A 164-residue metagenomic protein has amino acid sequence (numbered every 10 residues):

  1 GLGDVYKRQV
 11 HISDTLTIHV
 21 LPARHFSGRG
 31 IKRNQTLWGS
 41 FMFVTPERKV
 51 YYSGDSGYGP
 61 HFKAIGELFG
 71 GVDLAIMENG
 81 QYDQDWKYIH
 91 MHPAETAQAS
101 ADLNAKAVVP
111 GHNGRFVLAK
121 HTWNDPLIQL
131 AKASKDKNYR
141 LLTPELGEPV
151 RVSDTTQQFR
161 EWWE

Functional and structural regions predicted by a protein language model:
G1-Y6: Short, small-residue-biased leader/transition segments that mark boundaries at the very start of proteins
K7-G70, L146-E164: Core dinuclear metal-dependent hydrolase active-site scaffold
G57-L146: Cap/insert and terminal regions of metallo-dependent hydrolase folds
